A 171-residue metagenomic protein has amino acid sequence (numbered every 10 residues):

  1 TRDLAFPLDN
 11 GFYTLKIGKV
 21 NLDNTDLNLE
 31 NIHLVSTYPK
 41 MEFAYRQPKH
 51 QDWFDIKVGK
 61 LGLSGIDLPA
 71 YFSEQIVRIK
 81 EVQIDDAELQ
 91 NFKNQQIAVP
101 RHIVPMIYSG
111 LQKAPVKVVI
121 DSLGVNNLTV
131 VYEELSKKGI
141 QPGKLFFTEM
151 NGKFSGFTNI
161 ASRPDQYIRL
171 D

Functional and structural regions predicted by a protein language model:
T1-N28, L68, Q75, Q83-N91 (+1 more regions): Elongated, acidic membrane-bridging lipid-handling scaffolds and related periplasm/extracellular "bridge/tunnel" systems
L34-P39: Surface-exposed extracellular loop regions of Gram-negative outer-membrane beta-barrel proteins
K40-W53, G62: A cross-kingdom feature marking solvent-exposed beta-strand/loop segments within repeated, beta-rich binding/scaffold
E42-A44, Q95-Q96, K138: Outer-membrane beta-barrel translocator domains and adjoining extracellular loop/strand segments of Gram-negative
I97-H102: Flexible, surface-exposed loop regions and adjacent strand-edge segments of Gram-negative outer-membrane beta-barrel
